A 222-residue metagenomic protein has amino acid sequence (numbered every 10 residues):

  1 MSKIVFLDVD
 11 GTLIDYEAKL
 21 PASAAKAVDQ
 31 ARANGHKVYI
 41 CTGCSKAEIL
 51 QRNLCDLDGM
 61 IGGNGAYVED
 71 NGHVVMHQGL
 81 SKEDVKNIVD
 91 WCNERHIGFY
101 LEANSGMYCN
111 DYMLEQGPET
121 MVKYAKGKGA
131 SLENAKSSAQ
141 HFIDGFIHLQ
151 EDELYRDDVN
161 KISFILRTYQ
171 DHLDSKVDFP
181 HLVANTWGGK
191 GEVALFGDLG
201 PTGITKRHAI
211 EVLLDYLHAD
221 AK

Functional and structural regions predicted by a protein language model:
M1-V9, K26, A33, Y216-A219: Non-catalytic pre-domain segments flanking phosphatase-related domains
S2-A18, T42, I88: Asp-based phosphoryl-transfer active-site loop
I4, G59, K222: Hydrophobic "anchor" residues on beta-strands that sit immediately upstream of conserved functional sites
D8, G63, I165: Conserved residues at the C-terminal ends of beta-strands
L13, E69-G72, V193-F196: A short acidic, helix-capping loop that chelates divalent metal ions and anchors anionic groups
D15-E17, M76-H77, D198-L199: A generic structural signal for short
K19-L20, A25-G127: Active-site phosphate-binding/coordination module
G106-K222: Conserved acidic, metal-coordinating active-site core of Asp-based, Mg2+-dependent phosphoryl-transfer enzymes
